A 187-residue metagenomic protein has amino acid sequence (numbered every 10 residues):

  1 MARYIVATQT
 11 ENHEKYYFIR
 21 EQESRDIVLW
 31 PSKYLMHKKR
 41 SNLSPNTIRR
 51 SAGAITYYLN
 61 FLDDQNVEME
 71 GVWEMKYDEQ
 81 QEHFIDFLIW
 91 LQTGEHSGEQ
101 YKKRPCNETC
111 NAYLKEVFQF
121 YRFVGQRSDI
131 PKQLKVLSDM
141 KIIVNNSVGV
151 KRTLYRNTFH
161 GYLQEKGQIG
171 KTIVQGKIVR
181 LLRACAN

Functional and structural regions predicted by a protein language model:
M1-L43, T56: Basic/aromatic DNA-contact patch characteristic of tyrosine site-specific recombinases
R3-Y4, Y17, R25, S128 (+2 more regions): Residue-level marker of intrinsically disordered, low-complexity segments enriched for small/polar residues
Q9, Q22-E23, D63, Q92 (+3 more regions): Short linear sequence elements within intrinsically disordered, low-complexity coil regions
H13-Y17, N66-G71, G161-K166: Boundary/linker elements of alpha-helical solenoid repeat scaffolds
S24-D26, W90, L154: Short, compositionally biased low-complexity segments
P31-N46, I55-R152: N-terminal core-binding DNA-recognition domain of tyrosine recombinases/integrases
G149-N187: Long, amphipathic, Lys/Arg-enriched alpha-helical "connector/arm" segment
